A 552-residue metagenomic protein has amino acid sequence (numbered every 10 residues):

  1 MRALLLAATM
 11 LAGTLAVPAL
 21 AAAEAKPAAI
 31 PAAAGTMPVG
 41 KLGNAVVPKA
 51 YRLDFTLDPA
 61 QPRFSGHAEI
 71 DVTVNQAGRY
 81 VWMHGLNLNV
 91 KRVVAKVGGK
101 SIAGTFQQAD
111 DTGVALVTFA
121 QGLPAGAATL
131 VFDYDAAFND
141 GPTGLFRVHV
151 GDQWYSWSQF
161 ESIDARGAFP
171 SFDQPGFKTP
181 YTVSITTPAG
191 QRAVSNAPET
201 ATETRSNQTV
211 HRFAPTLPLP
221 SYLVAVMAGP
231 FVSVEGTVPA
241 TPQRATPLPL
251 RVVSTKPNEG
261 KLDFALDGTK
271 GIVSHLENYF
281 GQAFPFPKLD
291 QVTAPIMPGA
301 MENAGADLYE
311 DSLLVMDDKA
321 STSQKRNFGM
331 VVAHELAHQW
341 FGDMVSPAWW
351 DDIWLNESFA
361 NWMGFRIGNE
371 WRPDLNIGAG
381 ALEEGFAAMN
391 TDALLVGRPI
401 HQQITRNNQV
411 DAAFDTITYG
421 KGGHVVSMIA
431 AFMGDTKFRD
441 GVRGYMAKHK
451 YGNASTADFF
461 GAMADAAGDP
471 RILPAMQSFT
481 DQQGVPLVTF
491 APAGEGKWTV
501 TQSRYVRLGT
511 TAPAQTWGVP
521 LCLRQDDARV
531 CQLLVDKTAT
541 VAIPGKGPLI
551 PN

Functional and structural regions predicted by a protein language model:
M1-L20: Gram-negative bacterial Sec-dependent N-terminal signal peptides
A22-S65, G98-G99, V150-W154, P175 (+1 more regions): N-terminal, polar/Ser/Thr-rich
E69-L88, D173, T182-P188, A457 (+2 more regions): Surface-exposed beta-strand/loop patches in extracellular or lumenal glycoproteins
V81, N87-V150, T209, A539-K546: A surface-exposed beta-strand-loop module
V90, K100, Y155, F213 (+2 more regions): Hydrophobic alpha-helical and helix-loop surface patches within well-folded domains that function as non-catalytic
I102-P124, W157-R166, D311-V331: Aromatic/His-enriched, Gly/Pro-containing loop or helix-boundary segments that lie immediately adjacent to catalytic
V131-T237, Q403, F479: Extended, low-hydrophobicity, Ser/Thr/Pro/Gly-biased non-transmembrane segments
L487-N552: Long, His/Glu/Asp-enriched segments that create or flank divalent metal/ion-associated functional microenvironments
